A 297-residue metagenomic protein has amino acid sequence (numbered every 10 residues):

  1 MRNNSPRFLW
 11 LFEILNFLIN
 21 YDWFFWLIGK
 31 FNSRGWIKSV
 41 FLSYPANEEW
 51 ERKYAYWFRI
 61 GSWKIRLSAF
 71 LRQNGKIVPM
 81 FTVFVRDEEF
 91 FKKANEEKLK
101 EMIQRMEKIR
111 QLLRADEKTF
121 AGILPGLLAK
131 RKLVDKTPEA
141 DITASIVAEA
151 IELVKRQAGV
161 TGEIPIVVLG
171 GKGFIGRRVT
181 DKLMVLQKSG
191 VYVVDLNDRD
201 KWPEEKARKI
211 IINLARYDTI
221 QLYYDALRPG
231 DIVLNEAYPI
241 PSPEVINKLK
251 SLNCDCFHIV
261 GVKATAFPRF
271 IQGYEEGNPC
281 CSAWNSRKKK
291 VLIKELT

Functional and structural regions predicted by a protein language model:
R2-W36, E48-Y54, K64-R66, Y238-T297: Adenosine-phosphate binding glycine-rich loop
E13-W36, V40-A94, K98-E101: Extended, charged/polar low-complexity intrinsically disordered regions
K30-I37, Q73-G75, E107-A115, R131 (+3 more regions): Flexible, charged surface loops at secondary-structure boundaries
L42-A46, F84-R86, F120-I123, L169-G171 (+3 more regions): Structural motif
K53-Y56, L128-V134, T180-M184, E244-K250: Short, aromatic/basic amphipathic alpha-helical patches
F70-L71, G75-A158, P268-W284: Glycine/serine-rich phosphate-binding loop and adjoining beta1-alpha1 elements at the start of nucleotide-handling
E152-A215: Glycine-rich phosphate/diphosphate-binding loop of Rossmann-like nucleotide-binding domains
R199-F267: Rossmann-like adenosine-cofactor binding region
